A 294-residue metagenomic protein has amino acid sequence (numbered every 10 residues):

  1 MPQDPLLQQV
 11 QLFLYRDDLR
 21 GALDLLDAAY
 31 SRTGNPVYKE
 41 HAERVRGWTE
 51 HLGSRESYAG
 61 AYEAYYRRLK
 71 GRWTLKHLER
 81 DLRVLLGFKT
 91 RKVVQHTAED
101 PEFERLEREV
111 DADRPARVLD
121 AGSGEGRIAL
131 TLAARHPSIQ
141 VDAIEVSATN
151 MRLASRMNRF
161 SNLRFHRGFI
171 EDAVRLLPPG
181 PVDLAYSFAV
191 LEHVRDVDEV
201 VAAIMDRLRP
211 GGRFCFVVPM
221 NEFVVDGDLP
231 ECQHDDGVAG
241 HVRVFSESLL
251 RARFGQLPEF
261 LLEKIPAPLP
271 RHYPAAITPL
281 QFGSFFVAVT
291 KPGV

Functional and structural regions predicted by a protein language model:
D4, Q11-D17, A22-A29, G34-G180 (+3 more regions): Conserved N-terminal segment of class I S-adenosyl-L-methionine
Y186-R195: A short SAM/SAH-binding and catalytic strip from SAM-dependent methyltransferases
E199-P210: A short glycine-rich, Lys/Arg-flanked "PGG" loop and its adjoining helix->strand segment in the class I
G212-V218: Conserved beta-strand signature within the Rossmann-like core of class I S-adenosyl-L-methionine
P219-H241: Short, glycine-/aromatic-enriched active-site segment of Class I SAM-dependent methyltransferases
V242-P258: Short alpha-helix
E259-P270: Conserved S-adenosyl-L-methionine
H272-V294: Core SAM-dependent methyltransferase catalytic element
